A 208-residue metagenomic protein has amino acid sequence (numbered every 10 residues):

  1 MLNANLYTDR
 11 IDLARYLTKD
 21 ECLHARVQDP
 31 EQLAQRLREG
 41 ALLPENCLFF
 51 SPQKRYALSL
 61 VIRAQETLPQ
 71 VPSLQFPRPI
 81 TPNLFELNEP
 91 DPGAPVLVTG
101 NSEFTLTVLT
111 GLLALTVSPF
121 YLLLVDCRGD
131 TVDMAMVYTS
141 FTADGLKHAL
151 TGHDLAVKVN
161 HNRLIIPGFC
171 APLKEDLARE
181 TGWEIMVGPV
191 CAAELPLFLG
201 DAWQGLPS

Functional and structural regions predicted by a protein language model:
M1-D12, Y16-L177, E184-S208: Conserved mixed alpha/beta catalytic, RNA-binding, or beta-rich assembly cores of soluble enzyme, regulatory
